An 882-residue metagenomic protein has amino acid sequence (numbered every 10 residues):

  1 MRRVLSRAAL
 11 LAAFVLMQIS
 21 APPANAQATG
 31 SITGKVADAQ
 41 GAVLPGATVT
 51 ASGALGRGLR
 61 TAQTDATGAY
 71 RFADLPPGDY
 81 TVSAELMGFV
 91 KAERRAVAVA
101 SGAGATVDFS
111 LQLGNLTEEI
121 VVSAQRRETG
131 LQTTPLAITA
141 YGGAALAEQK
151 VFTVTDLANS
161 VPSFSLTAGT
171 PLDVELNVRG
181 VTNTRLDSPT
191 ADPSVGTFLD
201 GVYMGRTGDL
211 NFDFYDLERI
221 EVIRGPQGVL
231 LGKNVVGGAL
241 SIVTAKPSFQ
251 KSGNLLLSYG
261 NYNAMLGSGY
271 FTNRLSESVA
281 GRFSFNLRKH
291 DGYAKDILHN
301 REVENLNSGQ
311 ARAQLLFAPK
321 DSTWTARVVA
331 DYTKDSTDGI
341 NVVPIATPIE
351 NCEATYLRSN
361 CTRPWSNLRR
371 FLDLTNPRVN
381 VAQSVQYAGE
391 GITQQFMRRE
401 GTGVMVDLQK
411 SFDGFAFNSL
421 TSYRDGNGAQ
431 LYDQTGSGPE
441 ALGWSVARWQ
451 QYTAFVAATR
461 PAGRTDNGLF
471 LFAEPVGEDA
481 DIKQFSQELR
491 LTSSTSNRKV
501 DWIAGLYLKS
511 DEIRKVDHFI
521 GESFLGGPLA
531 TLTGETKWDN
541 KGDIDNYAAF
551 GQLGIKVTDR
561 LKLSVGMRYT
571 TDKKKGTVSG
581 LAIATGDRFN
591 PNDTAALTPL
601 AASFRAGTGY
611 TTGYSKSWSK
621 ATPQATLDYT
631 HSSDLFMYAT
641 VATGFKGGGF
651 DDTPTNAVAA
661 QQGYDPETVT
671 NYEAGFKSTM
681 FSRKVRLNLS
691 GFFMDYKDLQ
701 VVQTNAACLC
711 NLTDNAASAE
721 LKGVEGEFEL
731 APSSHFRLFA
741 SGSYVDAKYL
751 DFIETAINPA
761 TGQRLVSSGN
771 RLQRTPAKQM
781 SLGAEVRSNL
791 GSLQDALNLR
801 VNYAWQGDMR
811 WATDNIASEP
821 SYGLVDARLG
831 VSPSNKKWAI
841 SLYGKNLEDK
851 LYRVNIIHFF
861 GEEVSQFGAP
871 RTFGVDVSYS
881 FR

Functional and structural regions predicted by a protein language model:
V4, F14, P22-I120, S160: Periplasm-facing N-terminal accessory domains of Gram-negative outer-membrane beta-barrel systems
V4, L793, A804-A812, V831-R882: C-terminal beta-signal and adjacent terminal beta-strands/loops of Gram-negative outer-membrane beta-barrel proteins
F89-K91, R95-D108, E118-R127, Q132-P189 (+2 more regions): Periplasmic N-terminal accessory/gating domains of Gram-negative outer-membrane beta-barrel systems
E119, D407-S411, A416-S422, G428-Y432 (+8 more regions): Membrane-embedded beta-barrel scaffold of Gram-negative outer-membrane proteins
D192-S194, R206, Y215-R224, V229-A311 (+5 more regions): Outer-membrane beta-barrel translocator/receptor signature
S241, F249-Q250, S258, Y270-R370 (+6 more regions): Periplasmic-side early beta-strands and strand-to-turn transitions of outer-membrane beta-barrels
L316-A318, L491-T492, D501-K509, N540-M694 (+1 more regions): Structural signature of Gram-negative outer-membrane beta-barrels, strongest in the C-terminal barrel of TonB-dependent
D559-R560, S690-D695, D714-A812, S878-S880: Gram-negative outer-membrane beta-barrel transporters
